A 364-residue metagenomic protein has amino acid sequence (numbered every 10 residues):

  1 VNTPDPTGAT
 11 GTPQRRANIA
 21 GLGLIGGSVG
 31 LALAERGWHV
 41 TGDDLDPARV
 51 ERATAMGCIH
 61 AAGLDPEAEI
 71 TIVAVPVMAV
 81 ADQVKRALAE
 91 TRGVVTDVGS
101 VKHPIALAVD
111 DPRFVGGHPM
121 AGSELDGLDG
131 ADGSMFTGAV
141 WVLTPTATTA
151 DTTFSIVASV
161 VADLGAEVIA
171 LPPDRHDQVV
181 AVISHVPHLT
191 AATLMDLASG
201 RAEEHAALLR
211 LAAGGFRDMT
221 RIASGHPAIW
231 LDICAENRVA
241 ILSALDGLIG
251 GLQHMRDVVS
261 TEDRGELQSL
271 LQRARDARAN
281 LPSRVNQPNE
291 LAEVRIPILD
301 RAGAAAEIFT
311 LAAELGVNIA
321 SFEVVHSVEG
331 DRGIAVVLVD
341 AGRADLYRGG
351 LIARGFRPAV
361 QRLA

Functional and structural regions predicted by a protein language model:
N2-G63, I70: NAD(P)+-binding Rossmann beta1-loop-alpha1 motif at the extreme N-terminus of oxidoreductases
A20, D43, V73, T96 (+1 more regions): The conserved SAM/SAH-binding core of class I Rossmann-like methyltransferase domains, concentrating on the hydrophobic
L45-D46, G99, V325: Residues in the short beta-alpha loop(s) of Rossmann-like NAD(P)-binding domains
L64-E90, V94: Rossmann-like NAD(P)-binding element
Q83-G130: Rossmann-like NAD(P)(H) cofactor-binding subdomain of soluble oxidoreductases
M135-S224: Internal alpha-helical scaffold of NAD(P)-dependent oxidoreductase catalytic cores
E204-A274: Interdomain hinge/lid region at the active-site interface of Rossmann-like NAD(P)-dependent oxidoreductases
A277-A364: A conserved regulatory-domain signal marking ACT and ACT-like small-molecule sensing domains and adjacent regulatory
